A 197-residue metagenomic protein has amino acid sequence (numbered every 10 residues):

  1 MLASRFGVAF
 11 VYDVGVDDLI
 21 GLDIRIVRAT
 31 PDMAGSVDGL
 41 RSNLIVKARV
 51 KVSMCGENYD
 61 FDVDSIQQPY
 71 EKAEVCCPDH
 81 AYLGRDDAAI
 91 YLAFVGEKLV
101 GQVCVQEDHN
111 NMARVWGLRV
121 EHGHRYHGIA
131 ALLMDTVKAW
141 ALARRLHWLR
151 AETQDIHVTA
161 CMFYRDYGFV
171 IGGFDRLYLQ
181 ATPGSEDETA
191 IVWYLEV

Functional and structural regions predicted by a protein language model:
G7-V63, V197: Conserved N-terminal entry element of GNAT/NAT acetyltransferase domains
Y12, M54-I90: Active-site rim helix/loop that mediates acceptor-substrate recognition in acyltransferases
D18-L22, Q154-C161, Y167-V170, L177-V197: C-terminal "cap" of GNAT-fold acetyltransferases
I90-L92, K98-Q106, R114, R119: Conserved beta-strand in the GNAT
E107-W116, R125, R144-R145: A conserved beta-turn-beta hairpin within the catalytic core of GNAT-like acetyltransferases that forms part
V120, Y126-A141, M162-D166: Conserved acetyl-CoA-binding loop-helix of GNAT-fold acetyltransferases
A141-T153: Conserved GNAT acetyl-CoA-binding A-motif
